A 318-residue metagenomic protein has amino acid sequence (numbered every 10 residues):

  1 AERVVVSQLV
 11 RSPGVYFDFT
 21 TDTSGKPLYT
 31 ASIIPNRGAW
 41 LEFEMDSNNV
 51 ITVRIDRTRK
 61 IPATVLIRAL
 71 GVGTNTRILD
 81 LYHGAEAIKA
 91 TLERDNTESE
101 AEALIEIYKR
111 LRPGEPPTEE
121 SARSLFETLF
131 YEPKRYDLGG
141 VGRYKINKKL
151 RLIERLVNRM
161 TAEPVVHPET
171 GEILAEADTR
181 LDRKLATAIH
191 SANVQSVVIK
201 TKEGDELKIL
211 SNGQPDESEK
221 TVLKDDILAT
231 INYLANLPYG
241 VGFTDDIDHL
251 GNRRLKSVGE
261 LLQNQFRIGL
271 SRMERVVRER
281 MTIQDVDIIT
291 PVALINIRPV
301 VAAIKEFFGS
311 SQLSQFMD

Functional and structural regions predicted by a protein language model:
A1-M317: N-terminal non-catalytic structural scaffold regions of very large proteins
